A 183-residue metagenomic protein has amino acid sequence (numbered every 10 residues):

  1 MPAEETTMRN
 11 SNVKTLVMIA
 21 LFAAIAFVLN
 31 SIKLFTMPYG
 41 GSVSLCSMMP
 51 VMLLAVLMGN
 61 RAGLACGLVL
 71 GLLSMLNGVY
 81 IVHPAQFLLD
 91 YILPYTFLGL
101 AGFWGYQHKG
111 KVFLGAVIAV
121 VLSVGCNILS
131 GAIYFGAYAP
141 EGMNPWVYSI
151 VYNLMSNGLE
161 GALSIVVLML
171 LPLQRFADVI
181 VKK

Functional and structural regions predicted by a protein language model:
M1-K183: Loop-helix junctions at membrane interfaces
